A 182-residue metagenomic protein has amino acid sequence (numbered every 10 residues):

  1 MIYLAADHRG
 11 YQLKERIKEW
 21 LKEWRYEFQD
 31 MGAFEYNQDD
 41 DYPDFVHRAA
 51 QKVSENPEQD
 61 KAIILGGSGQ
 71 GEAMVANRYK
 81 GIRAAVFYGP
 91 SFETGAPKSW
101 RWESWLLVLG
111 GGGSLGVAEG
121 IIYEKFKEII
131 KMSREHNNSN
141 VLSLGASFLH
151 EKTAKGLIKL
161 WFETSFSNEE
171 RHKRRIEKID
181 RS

Functional and structural regions predicted by a protein language model:
Y3-A5, R9-Q12, P90-S182: C-terminal binding/interaction regions
A5, Q29-G32, A62-G66: Short, conserved beta-strand edge motifs with alternating hydrophobic and charged residues
Q12-W24: Short, solvent-exposed amphipathic alpha-helices that sit in or adjacent to ligand/effector-binding or catalytic
E15-K18, M74-R78, K155: Short amphipathic alpha-helical segments
W24, Y79-K80, N137: Short, structured coil segments at secondary-structure junctions
E27-D39: A short beta-strand-loop structural module common to alpha/beta enzyme folds
Q38-Q51: Helix-loop module immediately N-terminal to the HCX5R catalytic loop in PTP-like cysteine phosphatase domains
R48-A96, G113, E119: Helix-adjacent hinge/juxtasegments
